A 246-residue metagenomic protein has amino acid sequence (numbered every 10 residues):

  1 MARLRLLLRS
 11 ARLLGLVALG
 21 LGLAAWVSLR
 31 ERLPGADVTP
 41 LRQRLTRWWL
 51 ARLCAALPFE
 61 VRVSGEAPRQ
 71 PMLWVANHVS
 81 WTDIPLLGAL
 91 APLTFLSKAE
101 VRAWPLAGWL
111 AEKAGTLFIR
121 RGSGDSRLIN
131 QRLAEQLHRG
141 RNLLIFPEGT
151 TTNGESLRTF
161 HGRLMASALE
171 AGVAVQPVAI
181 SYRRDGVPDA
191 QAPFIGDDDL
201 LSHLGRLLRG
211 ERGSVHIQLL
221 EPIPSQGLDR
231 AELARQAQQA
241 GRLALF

Functional and structural regions predicted by a protein language model:
M1-E60: N-terminal membrane-anchoring alpha-helices
G20, A24-P34, V38-P40, A55-A56 (+1 more regions): Catalytic core of membrane glycerolipid acyltransferases/transacylases, capturing the structured, soluble-facing
P71-L73, G140-F146, H216: Residue-level preference for the first positions of well-ordered beta-strands
K98, I119, F146, V178-I180: Generic beta-sheet signal
L106-W109, G122, E155-E232, Q236: A cross-family acyltransferase "interaction/gating" segment
T116-L137, N142: A membrane-cytosol interface segment of integral membrane proteins
Q136-M165: Catalytic-site beta-strand/loop segments enriched in glycine and acidic/polar residues
